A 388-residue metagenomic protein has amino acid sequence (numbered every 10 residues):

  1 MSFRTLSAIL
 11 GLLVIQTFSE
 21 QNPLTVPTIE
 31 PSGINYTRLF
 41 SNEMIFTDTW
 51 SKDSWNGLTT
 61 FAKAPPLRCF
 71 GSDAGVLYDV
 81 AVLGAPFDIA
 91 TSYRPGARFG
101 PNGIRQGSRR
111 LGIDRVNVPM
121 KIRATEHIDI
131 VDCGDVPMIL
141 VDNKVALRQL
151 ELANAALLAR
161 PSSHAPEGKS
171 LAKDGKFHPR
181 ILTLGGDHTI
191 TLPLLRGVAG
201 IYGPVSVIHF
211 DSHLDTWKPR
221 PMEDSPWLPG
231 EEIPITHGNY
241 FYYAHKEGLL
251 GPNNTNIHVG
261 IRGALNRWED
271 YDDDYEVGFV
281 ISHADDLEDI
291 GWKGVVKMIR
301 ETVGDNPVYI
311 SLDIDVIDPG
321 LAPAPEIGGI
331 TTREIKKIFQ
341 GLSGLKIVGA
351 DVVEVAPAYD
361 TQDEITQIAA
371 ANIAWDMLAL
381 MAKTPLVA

Functional and structural regions predicted by a protein language model:
M1-Q21: Fungal secretory targeting signals
N22-A388: Conserved alpha-helical scaffold segments that buttress catalytic/binding sites
